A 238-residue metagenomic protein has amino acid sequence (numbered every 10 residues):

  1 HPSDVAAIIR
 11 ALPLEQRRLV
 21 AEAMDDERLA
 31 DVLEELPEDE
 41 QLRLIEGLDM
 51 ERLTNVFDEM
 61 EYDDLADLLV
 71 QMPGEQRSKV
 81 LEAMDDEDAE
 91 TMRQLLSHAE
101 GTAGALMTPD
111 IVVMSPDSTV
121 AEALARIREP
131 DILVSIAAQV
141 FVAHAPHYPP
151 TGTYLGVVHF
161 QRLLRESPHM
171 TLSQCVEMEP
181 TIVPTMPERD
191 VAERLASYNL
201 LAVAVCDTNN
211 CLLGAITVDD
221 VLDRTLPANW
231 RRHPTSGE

Functional and structural regions predicted by a protein language model:
H1-E238: Hydrophobic packing positions in regular secondary-structure scaffolds
